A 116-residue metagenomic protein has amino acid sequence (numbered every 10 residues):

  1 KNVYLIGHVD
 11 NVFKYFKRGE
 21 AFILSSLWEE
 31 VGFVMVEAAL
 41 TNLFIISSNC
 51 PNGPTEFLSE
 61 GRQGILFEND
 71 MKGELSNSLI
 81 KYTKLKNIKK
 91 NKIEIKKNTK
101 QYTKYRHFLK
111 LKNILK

Functional and structural regions predicted by a protein language model:
K1-G7: Nucleotide-activated donor-binding/catalytic signature segment of Leloir-type glycosyltransferases, i.e., the conserved
H8, L27: Aromatic "clamp/platform" in nucleotide-sugar-dependent glycosyltransferases that forms part of the donor/acceptor
F13, E20, N42: A short alpha->beta transition loop at the rim of the catalytic pocket in nucleotide-sugar-dependent
G32-M35, P54: Short glycine/serine-rich donor-binding loops of glycosyltransferases
A38: Donor-sugar nucleotide-binding helix/loop cap in glycosyltransferases
F44-S48: Short hydrophobic beta-strand element within catalytic cores of glycosyltransferases and related nucleotide-activated
E60-K72, I80-K86: Conserved acidic donor-binding segment of nucleotide-sugar-dependent glycosyltransferases
L66, N87-K116: A charged, aromatic-enriched C-terminal amphipathic alpha-helix characteristic of glycosyltransferases across folds
